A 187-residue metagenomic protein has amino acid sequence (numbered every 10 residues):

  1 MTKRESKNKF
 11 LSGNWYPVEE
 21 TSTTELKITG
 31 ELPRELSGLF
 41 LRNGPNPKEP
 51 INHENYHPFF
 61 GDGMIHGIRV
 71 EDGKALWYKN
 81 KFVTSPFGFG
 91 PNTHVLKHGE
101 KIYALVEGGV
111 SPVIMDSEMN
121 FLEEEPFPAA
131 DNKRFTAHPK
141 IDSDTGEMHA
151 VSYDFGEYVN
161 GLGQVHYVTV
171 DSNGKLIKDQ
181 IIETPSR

Functional and structural regions predicted by a protein language model:
T2-F87, P91-T93: N-terminal regions that are enriched for targeting/export leaders and immediately downstream pro/stem segments
E5, E19-E20, E25, E31 (+10 more regions): Glutamate identity and glutamate-enriched acidic tracts
K48-P50, E157-Y158, S186-R187: Flexible loop/turn segments at secondary-structure boundaries
H57-F60, A130-K133, L162, E183-S186: Short, glycine/acidic-rich beta->alpha junctions
W77, F135-I141, P185-R187: Low-complexity, flexible helical/coil segments
F82-P86, I182-R187: Short, intrinsically disordered, charge-balanced linker/junction segments flanking boundaries in proteins
V83-I177: Well-ordered mid-protein domain cores that form the structural environment of catalytic cofactors
